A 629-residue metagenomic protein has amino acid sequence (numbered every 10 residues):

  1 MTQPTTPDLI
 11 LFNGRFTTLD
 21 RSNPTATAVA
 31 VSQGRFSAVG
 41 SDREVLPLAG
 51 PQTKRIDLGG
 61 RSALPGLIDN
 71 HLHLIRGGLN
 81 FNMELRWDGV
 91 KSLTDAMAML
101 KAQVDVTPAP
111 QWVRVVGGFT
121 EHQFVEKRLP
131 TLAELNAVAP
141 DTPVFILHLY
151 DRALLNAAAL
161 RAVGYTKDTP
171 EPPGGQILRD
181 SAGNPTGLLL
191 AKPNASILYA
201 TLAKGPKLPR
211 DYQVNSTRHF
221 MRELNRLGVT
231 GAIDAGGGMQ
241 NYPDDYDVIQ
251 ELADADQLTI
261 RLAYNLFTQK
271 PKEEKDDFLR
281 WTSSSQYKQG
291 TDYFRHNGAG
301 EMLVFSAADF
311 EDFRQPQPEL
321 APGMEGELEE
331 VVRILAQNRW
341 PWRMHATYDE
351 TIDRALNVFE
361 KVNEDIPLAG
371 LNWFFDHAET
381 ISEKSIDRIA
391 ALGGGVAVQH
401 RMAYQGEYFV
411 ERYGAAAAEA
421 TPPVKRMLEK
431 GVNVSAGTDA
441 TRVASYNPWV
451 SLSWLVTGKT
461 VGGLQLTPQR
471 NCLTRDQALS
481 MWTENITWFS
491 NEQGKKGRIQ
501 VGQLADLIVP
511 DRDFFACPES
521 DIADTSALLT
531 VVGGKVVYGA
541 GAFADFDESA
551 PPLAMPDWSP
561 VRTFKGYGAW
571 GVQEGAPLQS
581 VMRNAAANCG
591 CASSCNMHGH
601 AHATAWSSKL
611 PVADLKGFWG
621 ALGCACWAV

Functional and structural regions predicted by a protein language model:
T2-F12, T17, R21-R280, R295-T351 (+5 more regions): Divalent metal-binding segments
F16, F36, E44, R61 (+20 more regions): Short, glycine-/Ser/Thr-/acidic-enriched flexible segments
L46-Q52, A516-E519, D545-P556: A short, polar/charged loop-to-alpha-helix boundary motif
N136-D141, S285-F294, R314-P322, R388-Q405 (+1 more regions): Extended low-complexity acidic/polar segments
I249, V509-R512, I522-A554: C-terminal, active-site-flanking charged/polar segments
L252-D256, T282-F294, R333, I366-L368 (+1 more regions): Acidic (Asp/Glu)-rich catalytic clusters
R333-R343, T347-W373, H377-A378, E383-D387 (+4 more regions): His/Asp/Glu-enriched, well-ordered alpha-helical/loop segment that forms or immediately abuts the divalent-metal
L553-S559, F564-Y567: Charged, amphipathic alpha-helical linkers/stalks
